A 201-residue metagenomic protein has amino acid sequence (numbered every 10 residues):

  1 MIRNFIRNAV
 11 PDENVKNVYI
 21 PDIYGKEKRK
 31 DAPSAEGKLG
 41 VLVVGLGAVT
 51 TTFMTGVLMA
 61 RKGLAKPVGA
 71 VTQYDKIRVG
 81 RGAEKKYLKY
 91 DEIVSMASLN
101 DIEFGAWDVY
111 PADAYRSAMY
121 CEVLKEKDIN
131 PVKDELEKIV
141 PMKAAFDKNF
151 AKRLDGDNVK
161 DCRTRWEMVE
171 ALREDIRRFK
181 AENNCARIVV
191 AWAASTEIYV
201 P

Functional and structural regions predicted by a protein language model:
M1-P201: Metallocofactor- and cofactor-centric catalytic cores in central/energy metabolism, strongly enriched
